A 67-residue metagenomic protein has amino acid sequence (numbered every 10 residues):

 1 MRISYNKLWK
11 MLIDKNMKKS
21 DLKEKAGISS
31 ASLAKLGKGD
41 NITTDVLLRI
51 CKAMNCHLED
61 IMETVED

Functional and structural regions predicted by a protein language model:
M1-S20: A short, Lys/Arg-rich alpha-helix, primarily the initiator
L12, K23, G37, C51: The alpha-helix within a helix-turn-helix
I13, G27, K38, E66: Residue-level detection of the helix-turn-helix DNA-binding "recognition helix"
D21, S32, V46, D60: Residues in the helix-turn-helix
I28-I42: Recognition helix of helix-turn-helix/homeodomain-like DNA-binding domains that insert into the DNA major groove
G39-K52: Short, basic-rich loop-to-helix N-cap that marks the start of a DNA-contacting helix
N55-D67: Short C-terminal boundary/hinge segments that cap the last helix of small helical domains
